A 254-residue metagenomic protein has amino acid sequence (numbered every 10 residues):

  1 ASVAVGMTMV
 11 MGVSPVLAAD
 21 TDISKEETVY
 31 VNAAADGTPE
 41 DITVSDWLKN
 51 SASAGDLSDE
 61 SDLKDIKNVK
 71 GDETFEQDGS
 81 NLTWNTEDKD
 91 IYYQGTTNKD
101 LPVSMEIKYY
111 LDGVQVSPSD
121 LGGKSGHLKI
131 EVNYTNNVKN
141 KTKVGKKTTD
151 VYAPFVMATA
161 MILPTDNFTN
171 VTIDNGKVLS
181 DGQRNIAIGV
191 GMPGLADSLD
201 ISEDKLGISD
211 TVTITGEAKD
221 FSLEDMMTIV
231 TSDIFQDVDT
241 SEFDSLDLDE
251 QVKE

Functional and structural regions predicted by a protein language model:
A1-E254: Cytosol-facing boundaries of transmembrane alpha helices in integral membrane proteins
